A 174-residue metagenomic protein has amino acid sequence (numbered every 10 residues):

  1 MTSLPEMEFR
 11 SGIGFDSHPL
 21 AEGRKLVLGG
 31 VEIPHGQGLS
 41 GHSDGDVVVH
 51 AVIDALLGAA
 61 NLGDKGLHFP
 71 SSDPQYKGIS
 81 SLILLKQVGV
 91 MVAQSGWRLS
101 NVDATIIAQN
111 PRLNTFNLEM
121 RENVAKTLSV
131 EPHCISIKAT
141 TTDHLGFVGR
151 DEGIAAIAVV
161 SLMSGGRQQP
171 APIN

Functional and structural regions predicted by a protein language model:
T2-M120, T127-L128: RNase III-family endoribonuclease catalytic core
E131-C134: Short acidic capping loops at alpha-helix termini that bridge into adjacent secondary structure
I137-T141: Pyridoxal 5′-phosphate
H144-G146: Mobile acidic interaction elements
V148-R167: C-terminal edge-of-domain segments
